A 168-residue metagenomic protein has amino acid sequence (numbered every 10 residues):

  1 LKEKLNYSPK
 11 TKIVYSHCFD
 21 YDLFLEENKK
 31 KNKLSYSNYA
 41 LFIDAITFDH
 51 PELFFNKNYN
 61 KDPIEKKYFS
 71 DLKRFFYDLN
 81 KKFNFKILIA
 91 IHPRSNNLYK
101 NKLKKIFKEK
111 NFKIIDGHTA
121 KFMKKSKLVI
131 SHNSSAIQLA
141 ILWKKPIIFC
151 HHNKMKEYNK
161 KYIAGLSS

Functional and structural regions predicted by a protein language model:
L1-E27, A45, A136-I137: Active-site and donor-binding regions of nucleotide-sugar-utilizing enzymes
K10-T11, N84-F85, K144-P146: A short helix->loop->beta-strand "cap" motif at the edges of active sites that frequently abuts
S16, I43, A90, C150-H152: Generic beta-sheet signal
D22-K102: Conserved catalytic-core segment of nucleotide-activated headgroup transferases in glycan assembly
K33, K121-M123: Structural alpha-helical scaffold elements that stabilize or flank donor/cofactor-binding regions in carbohydrate
N101-K104, K108, S135-S168: Catalytic binding pocket for nucleotide-activated donors in carbohydrate/polymer assembly enzymes
E109-G117: Active-site donor-binding acidic/aromatic loop of nucleotide-activated sugar and phosphosugar transferases involved
K124-S131: Acidic donor-binding loop of glycosyltransferase active sites
